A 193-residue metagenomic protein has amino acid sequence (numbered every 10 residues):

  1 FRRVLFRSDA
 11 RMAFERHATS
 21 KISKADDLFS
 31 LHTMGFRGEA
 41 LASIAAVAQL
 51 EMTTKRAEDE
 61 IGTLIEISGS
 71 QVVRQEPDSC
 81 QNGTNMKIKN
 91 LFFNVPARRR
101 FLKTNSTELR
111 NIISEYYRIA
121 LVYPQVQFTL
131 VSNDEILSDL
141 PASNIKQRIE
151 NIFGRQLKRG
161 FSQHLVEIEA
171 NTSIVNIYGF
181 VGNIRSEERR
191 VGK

Functional and structural regions predicted by a protein language model:
R3-K193: N-terminal phosphate-binding caps/lids of nucleotide- and nucleic-acid-binding domains
